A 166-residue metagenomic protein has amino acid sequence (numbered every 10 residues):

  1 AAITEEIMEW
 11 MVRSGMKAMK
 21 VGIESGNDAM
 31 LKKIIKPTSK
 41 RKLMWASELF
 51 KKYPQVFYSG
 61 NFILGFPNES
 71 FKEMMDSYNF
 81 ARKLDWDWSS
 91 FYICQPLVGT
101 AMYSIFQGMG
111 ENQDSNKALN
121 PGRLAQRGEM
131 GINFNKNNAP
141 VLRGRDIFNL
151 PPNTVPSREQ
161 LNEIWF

Functional and structural regions predicted by a protein language model:
A1-F166: A structural motif corresponding to the C-terminal lobe/cap of the Radical SAM core domain
